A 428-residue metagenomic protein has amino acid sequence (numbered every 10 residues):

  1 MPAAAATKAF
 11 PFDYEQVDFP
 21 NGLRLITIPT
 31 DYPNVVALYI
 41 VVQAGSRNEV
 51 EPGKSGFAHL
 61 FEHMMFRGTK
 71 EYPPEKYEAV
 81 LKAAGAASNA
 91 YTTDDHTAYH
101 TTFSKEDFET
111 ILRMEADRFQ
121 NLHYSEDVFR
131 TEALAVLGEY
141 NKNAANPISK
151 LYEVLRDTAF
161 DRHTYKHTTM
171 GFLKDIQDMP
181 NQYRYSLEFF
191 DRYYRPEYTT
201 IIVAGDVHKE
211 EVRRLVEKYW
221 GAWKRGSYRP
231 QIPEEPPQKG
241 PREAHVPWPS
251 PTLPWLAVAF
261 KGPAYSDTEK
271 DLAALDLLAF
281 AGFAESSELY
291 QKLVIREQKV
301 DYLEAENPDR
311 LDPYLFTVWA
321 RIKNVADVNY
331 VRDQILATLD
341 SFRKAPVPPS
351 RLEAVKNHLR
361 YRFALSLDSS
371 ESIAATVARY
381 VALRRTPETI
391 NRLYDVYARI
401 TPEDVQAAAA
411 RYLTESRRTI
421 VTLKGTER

Functional and structural regions predicted by a protein language model:
T7-I40: Mature N-terminal segment immediately following signal peptide/propeptide cleavage in secreted/periplasmic
E15-Q16, R24-T30, L187-R192, G240-W248 (+2 more regions): Short, surface-exposed beta-strand/loop micro-motifs that present aromatic residues
D18, K76-Y228, R296-R428: Charge-rich, well-structured scaffold segments of protease-associated domains
T30-N34, R195, P251-T252: Short strand-connecting beta-turns/loops that link adjacent beta-strands
L38-T102, H167-G171, F283-K299: M16/MPP (pitrilysin/insulinase) zinc-metallopeptidase core fold and M16-derived inactive scaffolds
V41, Y228-E288, V396: His/Glu-based metal-binding/catalytic segments typifying zinc-dependent metallopeptidases
V42-S46, G262-A264, I322-N324: Beta-strand elements of well-folded, non-transmembrane domains
